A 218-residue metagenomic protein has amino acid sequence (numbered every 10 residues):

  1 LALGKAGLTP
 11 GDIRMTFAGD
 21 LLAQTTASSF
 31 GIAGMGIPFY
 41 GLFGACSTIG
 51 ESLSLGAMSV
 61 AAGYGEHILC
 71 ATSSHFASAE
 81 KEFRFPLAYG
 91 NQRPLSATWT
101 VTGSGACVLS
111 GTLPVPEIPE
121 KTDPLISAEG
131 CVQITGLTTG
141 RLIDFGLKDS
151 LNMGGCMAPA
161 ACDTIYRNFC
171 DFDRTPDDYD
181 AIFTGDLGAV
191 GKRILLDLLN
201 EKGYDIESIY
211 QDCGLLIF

Functional and structural regions predicted by a protein language model:
L1, P86-Y166, D171, S208-F218: Condensing-enzyme catalytic core mediating Claisen C-C bond formation in acyl metabolism
A2-I13, T164-D178: Phosphate/pyrophosphate-binding loops at sites that engage ATP/ADP/AMP, CoA/4′-phosphopantetheine, polyphosphate
L3, G19-A23, S29-H67, S74 (+4 more regions): Claisen-condensing/thiolase-fold acyl-transfer catalytic domains that form or cleave C-C bonds in fatty acid
P10-R14, M35-I37, A62-I68, L95 (+4 more regions): Short coil/turn connectors at secondary-structure junctions
M15-T26, A128-T138: Short coil-to-beta-strand
A27-S29, A79-R84, L147, R193-L195: Short acidic, glycine/serine/threonine-rich loops at helix termini
G34-M35, D144, T175: A short alpha-helix capping/helix-coil boundary motif
A62-F76, E82-A88, P94: Glycine-rich anion/phosphate-binding loop at the beta-strand->alpha-helix junction
